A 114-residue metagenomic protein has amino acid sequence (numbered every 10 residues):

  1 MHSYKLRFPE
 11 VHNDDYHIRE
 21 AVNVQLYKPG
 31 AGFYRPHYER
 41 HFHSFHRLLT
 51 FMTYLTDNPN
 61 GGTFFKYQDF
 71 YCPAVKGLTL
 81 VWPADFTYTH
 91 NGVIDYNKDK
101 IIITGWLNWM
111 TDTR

Functional and structural regions predicted by a protein language model:
M1-T79, T87-R114: Fe(II)/2-oxoglutarate oxygenase catalytic core
